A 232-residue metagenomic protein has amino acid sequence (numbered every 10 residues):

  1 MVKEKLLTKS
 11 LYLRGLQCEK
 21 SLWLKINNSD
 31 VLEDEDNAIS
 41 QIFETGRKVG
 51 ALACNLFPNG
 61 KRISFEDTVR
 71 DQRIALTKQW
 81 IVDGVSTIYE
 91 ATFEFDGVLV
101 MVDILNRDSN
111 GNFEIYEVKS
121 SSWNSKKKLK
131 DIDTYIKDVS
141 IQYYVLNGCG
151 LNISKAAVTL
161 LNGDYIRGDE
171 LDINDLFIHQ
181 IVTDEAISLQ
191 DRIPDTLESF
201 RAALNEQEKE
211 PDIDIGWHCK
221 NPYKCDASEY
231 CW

Functional and structural regions predicted by a protein language model:
M1-N112, K224: Metal-dependent nuclease catalytic cores that hydrolyze phosphodiester bonds in DNA/RNA, characterized by
T45-V49, Y135-D138, L189: Hydrophobic (often cysteine-bearing) scaffold residues that line and stabilize catalytic clefts of nucleotide/cofactor
S86, D103, N112-E114, Y143 (+1 more regions): Beta-sheet entry/capping signal
A91-F95, N106-S109, K119-S122, L160-N162 (+1 more regions): Short, flexible loop/turn elements at secondary-structure junctions
V98-K137: Non-catalytic protein-protein interaction segments used by genome-maintenance enzymes to assemble and couple activities
W123-D133, V145-S228, W232: Metal-dependent nuclease catalytic regions and adjoining charged, substrate-binding loops involved in nucleic-acid end
K137-V145: Short amphipathic alpha-helical face segments that pack within enzyme cores and frequently flank/anchor catalytic
